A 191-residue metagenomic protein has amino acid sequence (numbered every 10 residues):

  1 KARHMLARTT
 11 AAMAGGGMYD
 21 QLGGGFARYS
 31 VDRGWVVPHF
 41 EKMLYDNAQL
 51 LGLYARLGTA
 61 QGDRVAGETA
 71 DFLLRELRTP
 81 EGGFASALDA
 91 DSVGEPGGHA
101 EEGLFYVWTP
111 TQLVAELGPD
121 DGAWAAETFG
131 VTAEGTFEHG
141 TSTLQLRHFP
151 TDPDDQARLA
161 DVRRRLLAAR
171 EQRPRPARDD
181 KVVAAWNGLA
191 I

Functional and structural regions predicted by a protein language model:
K1-I191: Glycan-recognition and catalytic cores of secretory/periplasmic carbohydrate-active enzymes
